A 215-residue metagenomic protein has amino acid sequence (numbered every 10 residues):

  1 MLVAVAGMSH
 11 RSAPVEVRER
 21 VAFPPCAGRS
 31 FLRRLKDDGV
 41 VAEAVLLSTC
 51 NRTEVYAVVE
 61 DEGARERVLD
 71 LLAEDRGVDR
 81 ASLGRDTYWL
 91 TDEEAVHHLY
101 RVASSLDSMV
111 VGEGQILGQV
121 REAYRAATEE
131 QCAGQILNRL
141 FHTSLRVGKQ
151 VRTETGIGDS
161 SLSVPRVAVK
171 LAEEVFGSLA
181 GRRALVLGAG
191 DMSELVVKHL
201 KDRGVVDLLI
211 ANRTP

Functional and structural regions predicted by a protein language model:
M1-S108: A glycine-rich (often HGG/GG-containing) alpha/beta subdomain
L2-V5, V40-V41, R139-T143, A168-V169 (+1 more regions): Short hydrophobic/aromatic-rich motifs at helix boundaries and adjacent loops
V17, T53-Y56, G112, V147 (+3 more regions): Long, contiguous hydrophobic alpha-helical segments, chiefly transmembrane helices and signal peptides
F23-C26, S30, C50, G63 (+10 more regions): Conserved active-site and cofactor/substrate-binding residues in soluble primary-metabolism enzymes
E66, G118, E194: Alpha-helical elements of the RecA-like P-loop NTPase motor core of helicases
S82-A180: Glycine/serine-rich phosphate-binding loop and adjoining beta1-alpha1 elements at the start of nucleotide-handling
V169, E173-P215: Glycine-rich phosphate/diphosphate-binding loop of Rossmann-like nucleotide-binding domains
